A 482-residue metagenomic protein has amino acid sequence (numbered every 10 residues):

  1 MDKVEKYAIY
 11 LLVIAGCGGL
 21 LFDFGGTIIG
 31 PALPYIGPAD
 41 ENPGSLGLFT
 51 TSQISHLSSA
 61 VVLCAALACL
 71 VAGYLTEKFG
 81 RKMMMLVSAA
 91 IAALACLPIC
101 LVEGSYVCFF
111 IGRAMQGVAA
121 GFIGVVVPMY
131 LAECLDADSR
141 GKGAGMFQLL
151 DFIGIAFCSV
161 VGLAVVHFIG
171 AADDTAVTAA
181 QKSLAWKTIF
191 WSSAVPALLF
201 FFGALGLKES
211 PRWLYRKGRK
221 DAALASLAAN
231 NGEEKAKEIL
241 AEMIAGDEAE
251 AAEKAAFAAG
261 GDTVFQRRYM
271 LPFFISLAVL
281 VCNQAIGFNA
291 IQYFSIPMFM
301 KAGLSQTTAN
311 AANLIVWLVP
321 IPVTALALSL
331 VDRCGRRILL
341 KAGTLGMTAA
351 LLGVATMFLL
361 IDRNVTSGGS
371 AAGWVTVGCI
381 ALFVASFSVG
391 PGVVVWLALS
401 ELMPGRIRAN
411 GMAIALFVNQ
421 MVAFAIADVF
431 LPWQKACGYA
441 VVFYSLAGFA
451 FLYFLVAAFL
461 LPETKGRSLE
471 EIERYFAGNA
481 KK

Functional and structural regions predicted by a protein language model:
M1-A222, A251-K482: Alpha-helical transmembrane bundle of multi-pass membrane proteins
K220, A228-E233: TPR/TPR-like (Sel1-like) alpha-helical repeat modules
A228, E238-A241, A480-K482: Solvent-exposed, non-transmembrane helices and loops of integral membrane proteins
E233-A236, S305: Conserved H-loop
A236-E248, N313: Short, well-structured alpha-helical segments
